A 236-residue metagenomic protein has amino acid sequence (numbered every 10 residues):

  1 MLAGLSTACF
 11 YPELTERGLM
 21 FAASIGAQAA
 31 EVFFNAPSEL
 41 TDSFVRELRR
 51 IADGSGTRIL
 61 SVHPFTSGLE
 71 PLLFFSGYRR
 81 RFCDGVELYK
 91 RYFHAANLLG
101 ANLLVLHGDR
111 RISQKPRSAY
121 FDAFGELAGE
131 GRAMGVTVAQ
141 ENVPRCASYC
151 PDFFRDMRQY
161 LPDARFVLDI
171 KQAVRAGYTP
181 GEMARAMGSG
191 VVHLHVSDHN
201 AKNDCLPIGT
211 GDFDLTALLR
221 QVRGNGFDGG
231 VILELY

Functional and structural regions predicted by a protein language model:
M1-F93, N97, R132, R165: N-terminal pre-domain/capping segments
L2-T7, A30-V32, I59-P64, L104-L106 (+4 more regions): Hydrophobic faces of well-ordered beta-strands that scaffold small-molecule active sites in alpha/beta enzyme cores
A8-T15, F33-E47, R111-S118, P144-C150 (+2 more regions): Acidic-and-aromatic substrate-binding clefts and catalytic sites of carbohydrate-active enzymes
E16-R17, G54, P71-F166: Active-site acidic/histidine proton-transfer and metal-coordination neighborhood in alpha/beta enzyme cores
A27, A96, G100-A101, D163 (+2 more regions): A structural motif
A29-A30, V62, E126-D212: Acidic/histidine-rich catalytic cores of soluble enzymes
D42-L48, F82, V86-Y89, R117-G125 (+3 more regions): Charged helix-capping and loop-helix junction motifs
T66-P71, R111, D198-N203: Conserved radical SAM core fold
